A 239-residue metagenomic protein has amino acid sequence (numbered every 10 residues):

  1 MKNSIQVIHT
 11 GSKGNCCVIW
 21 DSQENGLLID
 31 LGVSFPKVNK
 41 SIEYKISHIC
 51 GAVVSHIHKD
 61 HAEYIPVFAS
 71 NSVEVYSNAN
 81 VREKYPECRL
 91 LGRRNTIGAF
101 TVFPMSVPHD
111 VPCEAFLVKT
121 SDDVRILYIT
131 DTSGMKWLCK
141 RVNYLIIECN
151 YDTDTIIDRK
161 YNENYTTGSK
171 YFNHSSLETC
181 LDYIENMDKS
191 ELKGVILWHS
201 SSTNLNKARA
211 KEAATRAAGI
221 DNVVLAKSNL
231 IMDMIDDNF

Functional and structural regions predicted by a protein language model:
M1, G51, N222, I231-F239: Catalytic phosphate/metal-binding cores of nucleic-acid and nucleotide-processing enzymes, i.e., regions that mediate
M1-I42, E114-D131, Y144: Conserved beta-strand hairpin/beta-sheet module of binuclear metal-dependent hydrolase folds, prominently
N25, S34-S77: Active-site metal-binding motif and surrounding structural segment of the metallo-beta-lactamase
V33-S34, H58-K59, S77-K84, L90-R94 (+2 more regions): Short, polar loop motifs at secondary-structure junctions
I57-A62, R82-K84, D110-P112, M135-W137 (+2 more regions): Active-site environment of divalent metal-dependent phosphoester hydrolases
S70-V75, Y85-P104, V142-I147, D221-V223: Active-site regions of enzymes building and remodeling cell-envelope glycoconjugates
N95-E148: Catalytic core of the metallo-beta-lactamase
K140-S228: Cap/insert and terminal regions of metallo-dependent hydrolase folds
